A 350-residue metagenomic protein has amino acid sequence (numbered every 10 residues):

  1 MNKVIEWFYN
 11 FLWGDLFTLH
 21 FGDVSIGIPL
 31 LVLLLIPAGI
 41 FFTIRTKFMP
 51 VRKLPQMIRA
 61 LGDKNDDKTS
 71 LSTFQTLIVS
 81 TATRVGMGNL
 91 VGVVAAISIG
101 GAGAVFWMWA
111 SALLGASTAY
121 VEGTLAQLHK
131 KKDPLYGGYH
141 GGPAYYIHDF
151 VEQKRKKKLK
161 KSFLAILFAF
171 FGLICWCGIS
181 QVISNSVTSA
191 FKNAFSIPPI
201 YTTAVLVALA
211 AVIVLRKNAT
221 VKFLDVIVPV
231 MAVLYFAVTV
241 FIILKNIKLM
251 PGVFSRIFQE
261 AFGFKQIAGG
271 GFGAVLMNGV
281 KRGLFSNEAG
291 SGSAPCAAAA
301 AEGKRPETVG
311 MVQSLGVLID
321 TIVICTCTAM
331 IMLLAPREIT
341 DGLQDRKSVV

Functional and structural regions predicted by a protein language model:
M1-M87, I97-A104, G115: N-terminal alpha-helical transmembrane segments of multi-pass membrane transport and channel/translocase proteins
L34-A38, F42-I58, L164, N185-F191 (+2 more regions): Membrane-interface loop-to-helix entry segments
A38-T43, S111-Y139, H148-N185, S189-I213: Helix-loop-helix module between adjacent transmembrane segments
D67-I99, L125-L128, L135-V151, F170 (+1 more regions): Alpha-helical membrane segments and immediately flanking helix-loop junctions that form or couple to the substrate/ion
R84-L90, F106-T118, L167-G178, L315-C327: Membrane-embedded alpha-helical segments of transport systems, primarily multispan ion/solute transporters
L114-E122, T202-K217, V228-K248, K281 (+1 more regions): Selective recognition of specific alpha-helical transmembrane segments in multi-pass small-molecule
L224-R305: Acidic, glycine-rich loop-and-beta core segments that form the ion-binding/anion-interacting portion of active sites
V349-V350: Conserved small/polar residues in nucleotide/adenosyl-binding loops
